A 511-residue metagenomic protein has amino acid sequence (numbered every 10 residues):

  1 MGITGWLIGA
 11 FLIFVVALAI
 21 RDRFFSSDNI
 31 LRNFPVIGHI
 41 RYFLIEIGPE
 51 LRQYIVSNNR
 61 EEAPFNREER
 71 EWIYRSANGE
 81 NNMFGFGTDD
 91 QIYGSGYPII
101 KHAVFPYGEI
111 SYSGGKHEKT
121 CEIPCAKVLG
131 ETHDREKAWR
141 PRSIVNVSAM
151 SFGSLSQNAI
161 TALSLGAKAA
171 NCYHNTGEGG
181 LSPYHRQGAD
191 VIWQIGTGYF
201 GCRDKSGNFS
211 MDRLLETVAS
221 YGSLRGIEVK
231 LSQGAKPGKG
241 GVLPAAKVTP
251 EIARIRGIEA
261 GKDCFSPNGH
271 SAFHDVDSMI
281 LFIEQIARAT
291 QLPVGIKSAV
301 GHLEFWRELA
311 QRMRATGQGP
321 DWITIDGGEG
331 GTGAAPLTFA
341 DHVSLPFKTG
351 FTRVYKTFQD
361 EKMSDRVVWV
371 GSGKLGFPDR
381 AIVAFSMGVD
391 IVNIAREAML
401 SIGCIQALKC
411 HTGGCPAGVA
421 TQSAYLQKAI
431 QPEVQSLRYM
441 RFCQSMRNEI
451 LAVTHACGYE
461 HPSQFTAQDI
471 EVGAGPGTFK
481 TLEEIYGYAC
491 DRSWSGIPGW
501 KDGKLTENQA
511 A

Functional and structural regions predicted by a protein language model:
M1-V145, A149-K168, C172-N175, G179-A189 (+4 more regions): Conserved, well-structured core domains of diverse proteins
E46, E50, A170, T217-S220 (+12 more regions): Change "in soluble alpha/beta enzymes" to "in soluble alpha/beta proteins
Q157, T161, A170, L215-E216 (+3 more regions): Internal alpha/beta core interface subdomains
W193, T197-G201, A245-H274, G333-K348 (+1 more regions): Glycine-rich tight-turn/loop motif centered on a GG-T
T197, R203-K230, P346, F351 (+10 more regions): Phosphate/diphosphate-binding loops
Y221-R256, L408-Y425, I450: Mobile "lid/hinge" segments at catalytic clefts and subdomain interfaces of large enzymes
F265-Q427: Glycine-rich phosphate/ribose-binding loops and adjacent secondary-structure elements that form binding surfaces
G376-A381, F385-D491, G496-A510: Gly/Ser/Thr/Ala-enriched C-terminal appendages of enzymes
